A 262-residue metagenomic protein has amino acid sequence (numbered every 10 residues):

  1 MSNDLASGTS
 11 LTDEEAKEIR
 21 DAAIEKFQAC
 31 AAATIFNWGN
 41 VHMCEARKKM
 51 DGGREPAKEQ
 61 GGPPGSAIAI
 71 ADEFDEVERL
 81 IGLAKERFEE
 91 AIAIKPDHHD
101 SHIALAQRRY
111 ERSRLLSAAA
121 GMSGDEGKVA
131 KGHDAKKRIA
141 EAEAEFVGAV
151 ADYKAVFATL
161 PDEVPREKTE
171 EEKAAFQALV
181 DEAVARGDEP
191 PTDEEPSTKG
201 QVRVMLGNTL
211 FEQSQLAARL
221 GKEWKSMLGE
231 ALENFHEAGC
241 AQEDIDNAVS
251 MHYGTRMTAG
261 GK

Functional and structural regions predicted by a protein language model:
S2-I19, M43-E90, I94, Y110-D162 (+2 more regions): Short coil/linker segments at helix-helix boundaries
T12-T34: Internal amphipathic alpha-helical repeat/solenoid segments
D13, A32, G39, H99 (+5 more regions): Start-of-helix signal in alpha-solenoid helical-repeat scaffolds, especially tetratricopeptide repeats
E25, I92, D193, G239-C240: Short coil/turn linkers that connect adjacent helices within long alpha-helical scaffolds, especially alpha-solenoid
C30-A31, H98, Y153-V156, E163 (+4 more regions): Residue-level recognition of tetratricopeptide repeat
A33-T34, S101, R166, E195 (+2 more regions): TPR alpha-solenoid repeat register
L220-K262: C-terminal interaction modules of eukaryotic adaptor/scaffold proteins
